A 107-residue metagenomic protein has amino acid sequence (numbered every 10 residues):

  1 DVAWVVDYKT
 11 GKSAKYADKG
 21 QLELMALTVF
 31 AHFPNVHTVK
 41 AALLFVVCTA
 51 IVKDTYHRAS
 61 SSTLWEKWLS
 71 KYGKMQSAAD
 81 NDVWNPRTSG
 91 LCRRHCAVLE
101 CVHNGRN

Functional and structural regions predicted by a protein language model:
D1-N107: RecB-family 4Fe-4S metal-dependent nuclease core
